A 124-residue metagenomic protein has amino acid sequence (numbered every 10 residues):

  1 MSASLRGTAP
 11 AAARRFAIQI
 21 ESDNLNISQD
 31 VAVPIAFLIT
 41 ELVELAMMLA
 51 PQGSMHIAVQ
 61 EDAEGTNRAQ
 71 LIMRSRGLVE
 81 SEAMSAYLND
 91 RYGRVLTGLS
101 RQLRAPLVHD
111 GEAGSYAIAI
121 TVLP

Functional and structural regions predicted by a protein language model:
M1-R14: Short beta-to-alpha transition helix within the HATPase_c
L5-R6, E21-L25, V43, R104 (+1 more regions): Adenylate-forming
A12-M47, P51: Conserved short strand/loop->alpha-helix "switch" segment adjacent to the catalytic nucleotide/phosphoryl-transfer site
F16, T66-L71, Y116: Short beta-strand element(s) in the Bergerat
I20, A69-L78: Conserved DxG motif in ATP/Mg2+-binding regions
S54-N67, R74: Short beta-strand/loop element within the Bergerat-fold HATPase_c
I72-R74, G114-P124: Short C-terminal beta-strand
E82-G111: ATP phosphate-binding glycine-rich loop and adjacent ATP-lid/helix-beta elements within ATP-binding kinase/ATPase
